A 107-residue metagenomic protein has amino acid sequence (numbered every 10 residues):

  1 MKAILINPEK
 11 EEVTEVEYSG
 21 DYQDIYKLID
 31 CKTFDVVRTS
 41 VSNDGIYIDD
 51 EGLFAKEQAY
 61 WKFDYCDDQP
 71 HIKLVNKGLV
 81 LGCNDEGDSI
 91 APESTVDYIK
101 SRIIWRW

Functional and structural regions predicted by a protein language model:
M1-W107: Short beta-rich binding modules
